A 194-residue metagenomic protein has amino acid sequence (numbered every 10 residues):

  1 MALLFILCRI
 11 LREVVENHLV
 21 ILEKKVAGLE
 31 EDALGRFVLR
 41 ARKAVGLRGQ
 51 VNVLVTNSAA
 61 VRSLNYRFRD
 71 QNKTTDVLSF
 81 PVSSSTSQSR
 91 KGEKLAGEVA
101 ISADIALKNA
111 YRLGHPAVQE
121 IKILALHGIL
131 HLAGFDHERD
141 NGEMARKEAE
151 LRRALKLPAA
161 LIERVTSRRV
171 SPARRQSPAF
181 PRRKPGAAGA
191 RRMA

Functional and structural regions predicted by a protein language model:
A2-I121, L130-A194: An acidic/histidine-cluster motif and surrounding catalytic segment that typifies divalent-metal-assisted enzyme active
